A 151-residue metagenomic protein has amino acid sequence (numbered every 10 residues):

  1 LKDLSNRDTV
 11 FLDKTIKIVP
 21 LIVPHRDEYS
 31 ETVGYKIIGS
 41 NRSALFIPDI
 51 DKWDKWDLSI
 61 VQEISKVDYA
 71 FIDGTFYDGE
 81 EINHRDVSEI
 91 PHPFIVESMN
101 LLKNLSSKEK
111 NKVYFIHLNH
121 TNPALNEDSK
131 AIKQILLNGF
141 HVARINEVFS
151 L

Functional and structural regions predicted by a protein language model:
K2-E63, I145-L151: Core dinuclear metal-dependent hydrolase active-site scaffold
S43, D51-V148: Cap/insert and terminal regions of metallo-dependent hydrolase folds
